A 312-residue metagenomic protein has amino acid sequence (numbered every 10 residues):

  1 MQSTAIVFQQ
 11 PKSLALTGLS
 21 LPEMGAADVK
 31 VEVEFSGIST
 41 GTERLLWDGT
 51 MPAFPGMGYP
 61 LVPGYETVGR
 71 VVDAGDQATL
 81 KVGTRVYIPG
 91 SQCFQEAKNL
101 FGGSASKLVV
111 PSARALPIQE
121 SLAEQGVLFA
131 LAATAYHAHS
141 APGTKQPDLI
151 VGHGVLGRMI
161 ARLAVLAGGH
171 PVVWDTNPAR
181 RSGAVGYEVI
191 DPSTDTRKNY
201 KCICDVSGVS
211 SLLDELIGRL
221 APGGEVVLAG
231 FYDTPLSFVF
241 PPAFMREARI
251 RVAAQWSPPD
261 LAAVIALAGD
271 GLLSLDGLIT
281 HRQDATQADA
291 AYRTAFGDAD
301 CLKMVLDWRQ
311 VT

Functional and structural regions predicted by a protein language model:
M1-S3, L166, D214, P258-T312: C-terminal hydrophobic helical "lid"/dimerization subdomain of Rossmann-like NAD(P)H-dependent oxidoreductases
P22-I38, T50-Q92, S121: Glycine-rich beta-strand-centered segment in the early N-terminal region that forms part of a ligand/cofactor-binding
F35, P89, C204-V206, W308: Short, well-ordered coil/turn residues at beta-beta hairpins and beta-strand->alpha-helix junctions within
V86-V151, A161: NAD(P)H dinucleotide-binding glycine-rich loop of Rossmann-like/cofactor-binding domains, especially the beta1-alpha1
Q125-S193: Mid-domain Rossmann-like dinucleotide-binding core that forms the NAD(H)/NADP(H) cofactor-binding site
E188-T194, R282-Q287: Short acidic-hydrophobic, aromatic-tinged amphipathic segments that line or gate anion-handling sites
D195-I203: A short acidic, Gly/Pro-enriched loop at the edge of an enzyme's catalytic core that lines a small-molecule cofactor
S210-D270, W308-T312: Glycine-rich phosphate-binding loop and adjacent beta-alpha segment of Rossmann(oid) nucleotide-cofactor-binding
